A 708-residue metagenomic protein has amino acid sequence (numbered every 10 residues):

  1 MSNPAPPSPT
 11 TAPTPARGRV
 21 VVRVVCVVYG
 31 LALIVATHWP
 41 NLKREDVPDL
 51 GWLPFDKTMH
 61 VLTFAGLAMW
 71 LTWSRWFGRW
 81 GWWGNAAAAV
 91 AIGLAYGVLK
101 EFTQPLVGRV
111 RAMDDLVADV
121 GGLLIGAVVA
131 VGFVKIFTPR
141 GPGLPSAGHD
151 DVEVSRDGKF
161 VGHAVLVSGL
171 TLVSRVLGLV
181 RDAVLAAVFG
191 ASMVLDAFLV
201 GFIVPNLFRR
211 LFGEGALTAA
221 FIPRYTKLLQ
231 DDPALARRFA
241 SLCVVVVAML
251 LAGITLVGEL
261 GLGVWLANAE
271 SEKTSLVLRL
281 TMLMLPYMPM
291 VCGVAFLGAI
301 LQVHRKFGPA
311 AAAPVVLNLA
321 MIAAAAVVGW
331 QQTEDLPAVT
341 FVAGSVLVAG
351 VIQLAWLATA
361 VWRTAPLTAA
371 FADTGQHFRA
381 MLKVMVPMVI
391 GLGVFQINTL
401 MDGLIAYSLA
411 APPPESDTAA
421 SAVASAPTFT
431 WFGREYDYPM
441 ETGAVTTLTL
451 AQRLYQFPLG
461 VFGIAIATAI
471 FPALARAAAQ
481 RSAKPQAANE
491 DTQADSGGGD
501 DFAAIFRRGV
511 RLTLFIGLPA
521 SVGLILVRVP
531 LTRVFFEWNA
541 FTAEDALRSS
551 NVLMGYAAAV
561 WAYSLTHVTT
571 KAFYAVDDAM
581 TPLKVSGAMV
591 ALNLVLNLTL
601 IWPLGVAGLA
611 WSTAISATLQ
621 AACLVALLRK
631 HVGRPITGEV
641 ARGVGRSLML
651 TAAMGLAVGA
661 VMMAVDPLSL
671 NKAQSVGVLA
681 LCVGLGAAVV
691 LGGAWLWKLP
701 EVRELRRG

Functional and structural regions predicted by a protein language model:
S2-D114, V120-D150: Bulky hydrophobic segments
T63, L67, L71, A88-L99 (+10 more regions): Hydrophobic alpha-helical transmembrane segments of multipass integral membrane proteins, especially permease/channel
D150-G708: Membrane-embedded alpha-helical bundles of multi-pass transporters/translocases, especially carrier/permease families
